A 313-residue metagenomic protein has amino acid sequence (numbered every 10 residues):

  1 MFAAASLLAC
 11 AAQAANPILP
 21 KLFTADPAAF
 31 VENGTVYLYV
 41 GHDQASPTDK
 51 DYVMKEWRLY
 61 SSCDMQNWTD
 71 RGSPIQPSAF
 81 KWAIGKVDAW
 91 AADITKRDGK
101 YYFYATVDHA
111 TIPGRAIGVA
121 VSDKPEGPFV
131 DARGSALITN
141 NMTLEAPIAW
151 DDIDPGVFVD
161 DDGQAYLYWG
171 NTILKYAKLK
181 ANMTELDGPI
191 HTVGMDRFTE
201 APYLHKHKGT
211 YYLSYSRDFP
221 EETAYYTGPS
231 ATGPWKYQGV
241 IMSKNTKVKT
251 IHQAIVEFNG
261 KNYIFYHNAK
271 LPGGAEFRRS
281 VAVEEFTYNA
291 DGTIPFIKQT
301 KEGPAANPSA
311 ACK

Functional and structural regions predicted by a protein language model:
M1-A9: Bacterial N-terminal signal peptides
A14-K313: Carbohydrate-active catalytic/glycan-binding domains of CAZyme proteins, especially the secreted or lumenal ectodomains
